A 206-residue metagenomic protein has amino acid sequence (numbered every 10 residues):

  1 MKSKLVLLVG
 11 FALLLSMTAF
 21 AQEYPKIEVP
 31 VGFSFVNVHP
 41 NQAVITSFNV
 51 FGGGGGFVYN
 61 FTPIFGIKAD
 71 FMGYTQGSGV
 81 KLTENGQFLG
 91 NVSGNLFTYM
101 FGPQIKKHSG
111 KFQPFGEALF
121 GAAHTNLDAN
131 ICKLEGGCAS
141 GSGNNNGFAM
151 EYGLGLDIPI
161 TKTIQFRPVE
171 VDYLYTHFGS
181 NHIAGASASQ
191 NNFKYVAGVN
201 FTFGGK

Functional and structural regions predicted by a protein language model:
M1-Y24, G204-K206: Cleavable N-terminal export/targeting peptides
E23, S47-V50, S93-F97, S142-A149 (+1 more regions): Short sequence motifs at beta-strands and strand-loop junctions characteristic of Gram-negative outer-membrane
E23-N37: Transmembrane beta-strand segments of Gram-negative outer membrane beta-barrel proteins
E28, G56-G137, G147-F148, I158-I160 (+2 more regions): Gram-negative (and chloroplast) outer-membrane scaffold detector with strong preference for beta-barrel transmembrane
S34-Q42, T75-T83, A122-A129, L174-I183: Sequence/structural signature of outer-membrane beta-barrel proteins
F35-G54, N145-N146: Surface-exposed strand-loop-strand hairpins of Gram-negative outer-membrane beta-barrel proteins
H39-A43, T83-N91, L134-S142, S180-S187: Extracellular loop and loop/strand-boundary signature of outer-membrane beta-barrel proteins
S47-N49, D157-F166, V171-N181, A186-N192: Subset of outer-membrane beta-barrel
